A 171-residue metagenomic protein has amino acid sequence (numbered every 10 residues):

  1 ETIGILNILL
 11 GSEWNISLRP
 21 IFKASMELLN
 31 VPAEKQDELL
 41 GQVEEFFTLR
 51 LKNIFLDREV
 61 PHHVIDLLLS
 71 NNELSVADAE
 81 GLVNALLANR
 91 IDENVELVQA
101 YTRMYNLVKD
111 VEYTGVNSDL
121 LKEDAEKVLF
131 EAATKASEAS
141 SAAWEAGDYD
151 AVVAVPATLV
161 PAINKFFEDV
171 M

Functional and structural regions predicted by a protein language model:
E1-M171: Amphipathic alpha-helical "coupling" segments that flank catalytic cores
